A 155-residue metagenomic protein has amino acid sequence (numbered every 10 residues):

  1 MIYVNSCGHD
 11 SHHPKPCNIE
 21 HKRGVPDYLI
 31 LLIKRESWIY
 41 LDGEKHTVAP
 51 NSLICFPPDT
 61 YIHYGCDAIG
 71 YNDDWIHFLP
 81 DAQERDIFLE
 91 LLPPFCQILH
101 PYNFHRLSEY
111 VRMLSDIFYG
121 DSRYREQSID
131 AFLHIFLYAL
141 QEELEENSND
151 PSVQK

Functional and structural regions predicted by a protein language model:
M1, K22, L99-Y102: Short alpha-helix boundary/capping segments
M1-Y3, G120: A short, N-terminal "cap"/entry segment at the start of jelly-roll beta-barrel domains of the cupin/DSBH fold
V4-N5, F104: Alpha-helix initiation and N-capping motif
N5-P93: N-terminal regulatory/effector-sensing and dimerization cores that precede helix-turn-helix DNA-binding domains
L89-K155: Amphipathic alpha-helical segments enriched in hydrophobic/aromatic residues interleaved with Lys/Arg
